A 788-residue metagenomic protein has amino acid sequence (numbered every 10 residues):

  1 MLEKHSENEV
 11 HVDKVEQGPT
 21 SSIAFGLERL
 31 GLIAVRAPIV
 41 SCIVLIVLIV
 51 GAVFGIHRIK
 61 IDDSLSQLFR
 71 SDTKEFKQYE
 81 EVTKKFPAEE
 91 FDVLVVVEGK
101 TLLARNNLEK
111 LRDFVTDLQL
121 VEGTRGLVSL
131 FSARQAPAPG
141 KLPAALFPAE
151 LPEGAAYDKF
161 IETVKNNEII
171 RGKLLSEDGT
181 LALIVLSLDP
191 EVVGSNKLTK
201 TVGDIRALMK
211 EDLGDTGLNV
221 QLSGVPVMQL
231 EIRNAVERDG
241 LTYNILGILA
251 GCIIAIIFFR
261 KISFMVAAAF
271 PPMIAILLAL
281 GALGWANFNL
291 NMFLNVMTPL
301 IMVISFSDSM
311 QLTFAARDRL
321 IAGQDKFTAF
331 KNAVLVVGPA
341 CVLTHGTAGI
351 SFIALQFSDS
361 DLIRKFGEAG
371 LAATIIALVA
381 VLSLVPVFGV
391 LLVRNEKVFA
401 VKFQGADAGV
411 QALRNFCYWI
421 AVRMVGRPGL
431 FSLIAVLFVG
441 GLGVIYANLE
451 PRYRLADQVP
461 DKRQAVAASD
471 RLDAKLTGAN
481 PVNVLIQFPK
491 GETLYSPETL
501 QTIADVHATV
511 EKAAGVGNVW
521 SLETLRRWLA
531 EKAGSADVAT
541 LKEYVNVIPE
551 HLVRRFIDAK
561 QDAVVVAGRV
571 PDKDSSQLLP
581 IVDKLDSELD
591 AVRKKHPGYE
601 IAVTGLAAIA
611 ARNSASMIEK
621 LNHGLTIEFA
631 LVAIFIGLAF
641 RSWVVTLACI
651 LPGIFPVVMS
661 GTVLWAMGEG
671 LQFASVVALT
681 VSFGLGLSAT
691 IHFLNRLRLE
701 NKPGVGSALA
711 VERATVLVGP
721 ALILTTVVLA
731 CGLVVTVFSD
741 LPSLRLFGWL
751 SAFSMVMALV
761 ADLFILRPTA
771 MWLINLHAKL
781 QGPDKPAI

Functional and structural regions predicted by a protein language model:
M1-L45, K331, V379-V439, K702 (+1 more regions): Interfacial helix-loop-helix hairpins and adjacent transmembrane helices of multi-pass alpha-helical membrane proteins
S41-C42, I46-K74, V97, F357-L362 (+3 more regions): Transmembrane helices with small-residue packing motifs
E80, L151-I262, Q501-A504, V545-E628: Extracytoplasmic
E237-L290, F357-D361, H623-E669, F738-S739: Interfacial segments of transmembrane alpha-helices in multi-pass membrane proteins
G240, A269, I321-S358, I650 (+3 more regions): Pore- and gate-forming transmembrane helices of large, multi-pass membrane proteins
I254, V342-V385, G389-V390, A633-G637 (+3 more regions): Hydrophobic, glycine/alanine-rich multi-pass transmembrane helices and their short helix-loop junctions in large
F264-L312, V645-L694, V734, A761-I765 (+1 more regions): Hydrophobic transmembrane alpha-helices and their membrane-interface caps in long multi-pass transport proteins
W419-Y544: Juxtamembrane segments of multi-pass membrane proteins
